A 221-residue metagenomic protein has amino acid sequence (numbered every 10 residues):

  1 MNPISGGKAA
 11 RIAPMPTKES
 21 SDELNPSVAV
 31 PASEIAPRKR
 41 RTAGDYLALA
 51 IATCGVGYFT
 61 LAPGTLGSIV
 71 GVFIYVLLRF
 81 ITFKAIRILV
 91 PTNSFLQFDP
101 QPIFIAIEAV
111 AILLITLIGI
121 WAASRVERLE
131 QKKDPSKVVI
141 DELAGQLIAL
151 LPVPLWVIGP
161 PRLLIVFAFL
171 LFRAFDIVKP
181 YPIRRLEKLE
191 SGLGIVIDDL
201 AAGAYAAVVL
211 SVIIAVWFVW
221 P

Functional and structural regions predicted by a protein language model:
N2-I69, F98, I118-L150, R173-Y205: Interhelical loop and helix-boundary elements at the membrane-water interface of polytopic inner-membrane proteins
A52, V70-T82, A149-P154, L210: Interfacial segments of multi-pass membrane proteins
T65, I69, A106-L113, R162-L170 (+1 more regions): Hydrophobic alpha-helical transmembrane segments
Y75-L77, N93, Q101-R128, I140 (+2 more regions): Alpha-helical transmembrane segments and their juxtamembrane interface "caps" in small multi-pass membrane proteins
L77-L89, V157-R162: Phosphate-handling active-site elements
F83-Q101: Membrane-interface interhelical connector segments
Q101, K133-V139, I158-F169: Internal alpha-helical transmembrane segments of multi-pass membrane proteins
V212-P221: Juxtamembrane boundary at the C-terminal end of a transmembrane helix
